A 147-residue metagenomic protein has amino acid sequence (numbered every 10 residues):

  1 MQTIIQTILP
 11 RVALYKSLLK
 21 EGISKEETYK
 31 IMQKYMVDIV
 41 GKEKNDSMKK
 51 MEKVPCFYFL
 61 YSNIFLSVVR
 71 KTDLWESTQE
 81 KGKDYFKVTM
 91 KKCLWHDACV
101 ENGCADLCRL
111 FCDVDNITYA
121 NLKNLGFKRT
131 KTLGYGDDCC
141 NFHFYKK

Functional and structural regions predicted by a protein language model:
T3-V12, K16-G103: Amphipathic interaction/junction segments at domain boundaries or subunit interfaces
D84-K87, L94-K147: C-terminal non-catalytic interaction appendages of large macromolecular assemblies
